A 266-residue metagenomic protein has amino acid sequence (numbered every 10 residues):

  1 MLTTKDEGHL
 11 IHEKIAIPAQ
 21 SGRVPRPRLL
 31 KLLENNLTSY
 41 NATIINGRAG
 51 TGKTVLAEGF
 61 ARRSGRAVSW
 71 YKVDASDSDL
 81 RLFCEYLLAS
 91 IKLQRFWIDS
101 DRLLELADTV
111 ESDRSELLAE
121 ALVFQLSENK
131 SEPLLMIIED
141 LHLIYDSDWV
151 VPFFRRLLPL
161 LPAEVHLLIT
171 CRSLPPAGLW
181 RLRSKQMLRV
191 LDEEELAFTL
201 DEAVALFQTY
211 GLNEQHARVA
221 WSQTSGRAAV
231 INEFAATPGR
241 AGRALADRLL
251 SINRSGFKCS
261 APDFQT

Functional and structural regions predicted by a protein language model:
L2-L33, D101-A107: Conserved adenine-nucleotide phosphate-binding loops and their immediately adjacent elements
T4-D6, H12, Q125, R183-S184 (+3 more regions): Loop-to-helix "switch" segment enriched in basic and acidic residues adjacent to catalytic/ligand pockets
L33-Y40: Phosphate-binding P-loop
A42, L143-W149, F154-K185, V190: Sensor-1/coupling segment of RecA-like P-loop NTPase cores
I45: Hydrophobic anchor at the beta1->P-loop junction of P-loop NTPases
R48: P-loop (Walker A) phosphate-binding loop of NTP-binding proteins
T51, V55-P133, L143-Y145: Conserved phosphate-binding/catalytic loops and adjacent sensor/switch elements of nucleotide-binding enzymes, spanning
E139-D140: Walker B catalytic acidic pair
